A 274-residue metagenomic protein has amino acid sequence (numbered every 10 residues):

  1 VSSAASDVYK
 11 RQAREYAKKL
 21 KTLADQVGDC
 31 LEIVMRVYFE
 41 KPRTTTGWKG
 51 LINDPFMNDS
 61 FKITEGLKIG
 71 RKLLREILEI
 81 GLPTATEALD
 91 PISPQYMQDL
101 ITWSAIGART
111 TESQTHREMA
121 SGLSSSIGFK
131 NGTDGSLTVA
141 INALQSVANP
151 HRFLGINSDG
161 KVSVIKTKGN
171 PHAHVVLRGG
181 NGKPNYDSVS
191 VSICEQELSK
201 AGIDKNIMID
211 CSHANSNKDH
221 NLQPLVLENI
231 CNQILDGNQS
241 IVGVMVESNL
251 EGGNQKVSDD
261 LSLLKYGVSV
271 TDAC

Functional and structural regions predicted by a protein language model:
V1-A5, Y9: Single conserved hydrophobic/aromatic residue that forms the stacking wall/gate of nucleotide- or nucleobase-binding
S3, K183-N185, V268-C274: Short, exposed beta-strand "edge-strand" segments with a Pro/Gly-rich flavor and a Y/T-containing core
S6, D204-N215: Short acidic catalytic loops
R14-V191, H213-A214, K218-N229, Q233-D236 (+3 more regions): Active-site-facing alpha/beta catalytic cores
G160-H172, E197-M208, S258-S262: A glycine-rich, aromatic-flanked flexible loop/lid motif
L250-C274: Internal helix-turn-beta structural module
